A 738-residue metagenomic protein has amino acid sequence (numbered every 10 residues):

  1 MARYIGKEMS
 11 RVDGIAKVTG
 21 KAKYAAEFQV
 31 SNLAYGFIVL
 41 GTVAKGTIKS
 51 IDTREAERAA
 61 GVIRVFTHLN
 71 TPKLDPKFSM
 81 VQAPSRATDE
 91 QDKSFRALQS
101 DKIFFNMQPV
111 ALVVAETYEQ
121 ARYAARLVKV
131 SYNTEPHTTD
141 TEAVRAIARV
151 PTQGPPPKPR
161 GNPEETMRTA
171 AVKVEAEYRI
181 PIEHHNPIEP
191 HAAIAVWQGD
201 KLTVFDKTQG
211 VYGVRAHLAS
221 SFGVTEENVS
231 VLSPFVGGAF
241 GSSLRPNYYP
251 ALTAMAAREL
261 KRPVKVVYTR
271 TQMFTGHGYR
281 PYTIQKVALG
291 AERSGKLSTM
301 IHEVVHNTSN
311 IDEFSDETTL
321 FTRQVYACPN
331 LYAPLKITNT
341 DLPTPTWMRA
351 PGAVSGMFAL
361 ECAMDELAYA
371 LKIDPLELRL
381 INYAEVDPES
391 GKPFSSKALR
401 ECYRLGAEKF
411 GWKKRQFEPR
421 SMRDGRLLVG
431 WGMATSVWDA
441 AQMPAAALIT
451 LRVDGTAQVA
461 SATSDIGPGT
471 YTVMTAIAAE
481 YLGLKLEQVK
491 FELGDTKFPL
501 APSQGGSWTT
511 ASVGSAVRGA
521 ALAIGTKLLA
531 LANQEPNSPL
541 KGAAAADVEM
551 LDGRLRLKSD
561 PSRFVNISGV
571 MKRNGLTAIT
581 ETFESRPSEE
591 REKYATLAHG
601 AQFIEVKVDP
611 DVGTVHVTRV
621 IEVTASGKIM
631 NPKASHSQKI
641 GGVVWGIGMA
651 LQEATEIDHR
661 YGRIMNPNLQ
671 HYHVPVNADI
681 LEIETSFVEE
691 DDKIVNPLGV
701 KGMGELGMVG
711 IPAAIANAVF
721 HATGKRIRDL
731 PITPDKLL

Functional and structural regions predicted by a protein language model:
M1-G154, A176, Y249, E259: Flexible, low-hydrophobicity surface segments
K7, D13-T19, V81, R86-E90 (+5 more regions): Glycine-rich loop/linker segments at domain edges
V12-A16, R126-H137, Q209, A216 (+4 more regions): Extended active-site and interfacial segments that coordinate phosphate-rich ligands in large catalytic machineries
A59, L69, G223-S230, R258-V266 (+5 more regions): C-terminal catalytic domains of large/alpha subunits in multi-subunit enzymes
D75-M80, A124-L127, D206, R215-H217 (+11 more regions): Short acidic, glycine/serine/threonine-rich loops at helix termini
S100, E189-I194, I284, M443-L448 (+2 more regions): Short glycine-rich loop/turn motifs
E135, V214, F235, F240-Y332: Conserved beta-strand/loop scaffold segments within soluble protein domains that form the structured core and edges
V214-L218, V231-L232, V236, F240 (+8 more regions): Extended, hydrophobic alpha-helical segments in both membrane/secreted and soluble proteins
